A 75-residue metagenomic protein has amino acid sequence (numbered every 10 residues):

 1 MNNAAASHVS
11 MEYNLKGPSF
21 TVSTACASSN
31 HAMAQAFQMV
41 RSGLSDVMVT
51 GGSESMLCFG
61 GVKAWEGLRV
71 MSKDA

Functional and structural regions predicted by a protein language model:
M1-A75: Acyl-thioester C-C bond-transforming condensing/cleaving domain
